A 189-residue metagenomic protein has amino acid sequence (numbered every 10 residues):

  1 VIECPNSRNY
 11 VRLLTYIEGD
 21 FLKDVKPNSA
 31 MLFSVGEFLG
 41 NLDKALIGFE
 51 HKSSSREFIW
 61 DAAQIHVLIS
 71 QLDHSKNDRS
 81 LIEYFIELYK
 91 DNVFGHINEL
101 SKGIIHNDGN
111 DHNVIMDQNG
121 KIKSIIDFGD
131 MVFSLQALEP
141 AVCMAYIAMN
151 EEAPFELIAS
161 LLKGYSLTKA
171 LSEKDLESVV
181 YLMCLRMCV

Functional and structural regions predicted by a protein language model:
V1-E50: ATP-binding pocket architecture of kinase catalytic cores
R12, G103, K121-S124: Protein kinase-like catalytic core scaffold
R12-L14, L42, I105, P140 (+1 more regions): Generic structural signal for conserved hydrophobic packing positions in ordered secondary structure
G48-H51, I65-N107, D117: An alpha-helical support segment within catalytic cores of ATP-dependent transferases
R56-V67: Short, conserved phosphate-binding/catalytic loop or strand-edge motifs used in phosphoryl-/nucleotidyl-transfer
N113-E139: Catalytic activation segment of kinase domains across protein kinase-like and atypical kinase folds
Q136-A170, C184-V189: Active-site activation/catalytic loop segments of kinase-like enzymes and analogous catalytic loops in related
